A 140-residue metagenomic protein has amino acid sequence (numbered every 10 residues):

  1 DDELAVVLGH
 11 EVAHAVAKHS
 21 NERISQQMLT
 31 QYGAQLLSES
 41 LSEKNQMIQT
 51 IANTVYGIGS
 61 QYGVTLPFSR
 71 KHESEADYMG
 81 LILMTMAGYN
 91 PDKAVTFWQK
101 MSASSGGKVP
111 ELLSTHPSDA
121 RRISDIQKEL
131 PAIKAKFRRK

Functional and structural regions predicted by a protein language model:
D1-K140: A Zn2+-metalloprotease active-site environment signal
